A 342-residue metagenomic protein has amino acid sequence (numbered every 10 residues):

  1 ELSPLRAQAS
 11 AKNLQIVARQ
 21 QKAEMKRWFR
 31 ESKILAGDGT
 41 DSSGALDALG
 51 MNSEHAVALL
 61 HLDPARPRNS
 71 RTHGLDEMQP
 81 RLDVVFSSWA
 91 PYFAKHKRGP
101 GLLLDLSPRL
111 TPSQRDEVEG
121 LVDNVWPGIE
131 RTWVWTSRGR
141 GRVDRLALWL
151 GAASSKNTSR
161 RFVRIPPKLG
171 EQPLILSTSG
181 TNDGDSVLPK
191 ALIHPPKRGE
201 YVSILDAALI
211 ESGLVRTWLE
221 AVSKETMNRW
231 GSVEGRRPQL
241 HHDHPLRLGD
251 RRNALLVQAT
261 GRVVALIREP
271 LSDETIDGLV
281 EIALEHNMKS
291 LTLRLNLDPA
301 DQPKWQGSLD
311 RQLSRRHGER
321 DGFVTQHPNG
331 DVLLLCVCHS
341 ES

Functional and structural regions predicted by a protein language model:
E1-S342: SAM-dependent transferase fold signal centered on methyltransferase-like domains, encompassing both Class I
